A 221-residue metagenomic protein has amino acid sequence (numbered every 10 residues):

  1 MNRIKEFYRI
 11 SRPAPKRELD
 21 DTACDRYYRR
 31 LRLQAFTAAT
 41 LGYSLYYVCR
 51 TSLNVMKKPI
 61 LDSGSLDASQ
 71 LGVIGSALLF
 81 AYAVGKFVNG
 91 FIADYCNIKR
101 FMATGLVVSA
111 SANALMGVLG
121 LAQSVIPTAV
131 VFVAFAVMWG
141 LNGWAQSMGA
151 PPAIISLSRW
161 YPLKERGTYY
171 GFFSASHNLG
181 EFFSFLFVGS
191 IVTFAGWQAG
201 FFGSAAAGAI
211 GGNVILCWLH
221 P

Functional and structural regions predicted by a protein language model:
Q34-L66: Extracytoplasmic
T51, L79-F87, E181-F182: Residue-level signature of mid-helix packing/kink "hotspots" within the transmembrane helices of 12-pass Major
G85-N97: Helix-to-loop junctions at the C-terminal end of transmembrane segments in multipass secondary transporters
V107-T128: C-terminal ends and interior cores of transmembrane alpha-helices in multi-pass membrane transporters/permeases
A112, P127-M148: Hydrophobic core of transmembrane alpha-helices in multi-pass small-molecule transporters, especially MFS/SLC-type
M138-N178: Cytoplasmic helix-loop-helix junction between adjacent transmembrane helices in 12-TM secondary transporters
F173, H177-H220: Helix-loop-helix hairpin linking two adjacent transmembrane segments in secondary transporters
